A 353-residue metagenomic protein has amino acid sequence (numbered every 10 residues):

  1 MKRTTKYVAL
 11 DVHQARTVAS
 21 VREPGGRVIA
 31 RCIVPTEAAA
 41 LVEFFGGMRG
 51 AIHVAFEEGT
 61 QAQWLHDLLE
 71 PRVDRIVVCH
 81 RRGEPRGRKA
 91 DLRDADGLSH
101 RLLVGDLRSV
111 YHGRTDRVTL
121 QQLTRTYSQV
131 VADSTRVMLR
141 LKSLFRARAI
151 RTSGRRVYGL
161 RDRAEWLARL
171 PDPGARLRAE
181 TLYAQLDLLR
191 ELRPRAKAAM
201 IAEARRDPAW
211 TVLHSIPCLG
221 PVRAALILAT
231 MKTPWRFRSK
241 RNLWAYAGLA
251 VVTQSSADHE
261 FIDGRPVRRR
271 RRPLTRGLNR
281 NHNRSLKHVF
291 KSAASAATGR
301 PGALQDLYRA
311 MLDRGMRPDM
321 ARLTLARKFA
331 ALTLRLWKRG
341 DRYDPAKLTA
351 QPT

Functional and structural regions predicted by a protein language model:
K2, P194-L219, L226-T233: Extended, structured, electrostatic nucleic-acid-contact surfaces
K2-E23, L98, V130, A225: Gly/Thr-rich phosphate-binding beta-strand-loop-beta motif of the actin/hexokinase/Hsp70
R16-A39: Short glycine-rich, Thr/Ser-proximal phosphate-binding strand/loop in the N-terminal lobe of ATP-dependent enzymes
A38, V42-P85: Conserved DEDDh/DEDDy metal-dependent 3′-5′ exonuclease domain
E70, I76-R125, Q129, A164-A168 (+2 more regions): Short alpha-helix plus adjacent loop in nuclease-associated cores
R86, A90, V212-S215, P221-V222 (+3 more regions): Phosphate-backbone recognition surface of nucleic-acid-processing proteins
R125-V212: Glycine-rich, often acidic, oxyanion-interacting loops/wings at catalytic, nucleic-acid, or phospho-protein interfaces
D313-T353: Basic, amphipathic alpha-helical segments enriched in Lys/Arg and hydrophobic/aromatic residues
